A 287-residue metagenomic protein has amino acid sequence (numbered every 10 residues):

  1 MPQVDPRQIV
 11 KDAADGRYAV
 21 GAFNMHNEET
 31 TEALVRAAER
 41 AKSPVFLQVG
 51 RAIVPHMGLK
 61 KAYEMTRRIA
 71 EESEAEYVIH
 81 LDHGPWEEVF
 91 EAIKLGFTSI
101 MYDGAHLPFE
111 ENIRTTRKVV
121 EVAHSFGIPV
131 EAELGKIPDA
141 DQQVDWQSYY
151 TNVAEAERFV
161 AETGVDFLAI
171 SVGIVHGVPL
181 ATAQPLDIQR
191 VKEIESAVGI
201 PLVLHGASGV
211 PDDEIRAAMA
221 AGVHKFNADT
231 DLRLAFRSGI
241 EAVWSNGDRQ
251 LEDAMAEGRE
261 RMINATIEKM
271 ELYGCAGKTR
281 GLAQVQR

Functional and structural regions predicted by a protein language model:
M1-V4, Q286-R287: Basic/polar N-terminal segments that are highly enriched at the extreme N-terminus, encompassing both cleavable
V4-D15, H26-I53, K60-E76, G84-V198 (+5 more regions): Alpha/beta enzyme core
Y18-H26, G50-V54, D253, E257: A short N-terminal beta->alpha junction/helix N-cap motif
H56-L59, G281: Glycine-centered helix-coil hinge/cap
H205-S208: Glycine-rich beta-strand-to-loop/alpha-helix junction loops that act as flexible
P211-R287: C-terminal alpha-helical cap/extension of soluble enzyme domains
